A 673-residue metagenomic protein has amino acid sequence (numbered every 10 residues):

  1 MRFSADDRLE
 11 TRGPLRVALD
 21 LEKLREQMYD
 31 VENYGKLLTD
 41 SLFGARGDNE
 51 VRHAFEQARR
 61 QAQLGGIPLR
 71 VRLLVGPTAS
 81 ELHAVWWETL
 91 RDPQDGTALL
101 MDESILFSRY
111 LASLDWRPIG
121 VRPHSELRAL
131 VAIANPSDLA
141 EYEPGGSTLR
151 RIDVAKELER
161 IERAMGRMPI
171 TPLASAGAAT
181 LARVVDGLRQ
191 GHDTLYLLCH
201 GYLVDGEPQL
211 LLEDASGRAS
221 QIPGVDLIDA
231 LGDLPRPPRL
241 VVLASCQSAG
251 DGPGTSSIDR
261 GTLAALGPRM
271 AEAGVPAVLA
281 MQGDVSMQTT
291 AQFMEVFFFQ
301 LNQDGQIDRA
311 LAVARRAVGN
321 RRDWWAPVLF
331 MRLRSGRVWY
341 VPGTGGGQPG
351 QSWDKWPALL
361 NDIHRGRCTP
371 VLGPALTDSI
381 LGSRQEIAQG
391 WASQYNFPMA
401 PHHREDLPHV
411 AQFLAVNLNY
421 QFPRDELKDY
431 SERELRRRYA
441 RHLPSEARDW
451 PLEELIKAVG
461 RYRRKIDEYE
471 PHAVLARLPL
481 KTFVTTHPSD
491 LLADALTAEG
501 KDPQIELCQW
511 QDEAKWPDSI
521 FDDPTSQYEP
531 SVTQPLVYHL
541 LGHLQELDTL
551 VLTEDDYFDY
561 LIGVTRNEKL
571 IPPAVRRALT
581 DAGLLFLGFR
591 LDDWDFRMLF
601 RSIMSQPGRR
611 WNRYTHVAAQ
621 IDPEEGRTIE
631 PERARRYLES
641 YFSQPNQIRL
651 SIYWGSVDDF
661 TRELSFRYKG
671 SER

Functional and structural regions predicted by a protein language model:
M1-L106, A112, V121-P123: Non-catalytic, solvent-exposed interaction/assembly segments
M1-R12, V341-R477, K481-L492: Gly/serine-rich nucleotide phosphate-binding loop at the start of the catalytic core of nucleotide/ADP-ribose-handling
H83-W86, L90-T97, P136-E159, S256-G261: Glycine- and acidic-residue-enriched helix-capping/strand-helix junction motifs
T89-D102, S257-L263, L496-S519, Q606: A short alpha->loop->secondary-structure connector
T97-W116, G217-R236, Q300-D354: Caspase-like cysteine protease fold
L106-L111, D193-V296: Catalytic cores of nucleophile-dependent amide-cleaving enzymes
P118-S216, L243: A domain-level signal for caspase-like cysteine endopeptidase catalytic cores and their zymogen-processing architecture
T344-L372, L376-I380, Q389-M399, D406 (+7 more regions): SIR2/sirtuin-family catalytic core signature
